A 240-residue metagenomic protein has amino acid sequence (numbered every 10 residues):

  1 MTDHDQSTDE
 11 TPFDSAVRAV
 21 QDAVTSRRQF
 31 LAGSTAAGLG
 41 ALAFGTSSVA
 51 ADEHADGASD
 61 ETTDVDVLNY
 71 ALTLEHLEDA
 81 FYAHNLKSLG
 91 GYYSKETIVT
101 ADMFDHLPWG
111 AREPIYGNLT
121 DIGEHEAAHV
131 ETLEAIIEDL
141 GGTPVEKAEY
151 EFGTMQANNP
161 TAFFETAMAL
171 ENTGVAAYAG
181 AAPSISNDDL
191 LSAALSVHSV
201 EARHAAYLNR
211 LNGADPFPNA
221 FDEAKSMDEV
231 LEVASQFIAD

Functional and structural regions predicted by a protein language model:
T2-T25, T35-D240: All-alpha RGS (Regulator of G-protein Signaling) helical domain and cognate RGS-like helical scaffolds
